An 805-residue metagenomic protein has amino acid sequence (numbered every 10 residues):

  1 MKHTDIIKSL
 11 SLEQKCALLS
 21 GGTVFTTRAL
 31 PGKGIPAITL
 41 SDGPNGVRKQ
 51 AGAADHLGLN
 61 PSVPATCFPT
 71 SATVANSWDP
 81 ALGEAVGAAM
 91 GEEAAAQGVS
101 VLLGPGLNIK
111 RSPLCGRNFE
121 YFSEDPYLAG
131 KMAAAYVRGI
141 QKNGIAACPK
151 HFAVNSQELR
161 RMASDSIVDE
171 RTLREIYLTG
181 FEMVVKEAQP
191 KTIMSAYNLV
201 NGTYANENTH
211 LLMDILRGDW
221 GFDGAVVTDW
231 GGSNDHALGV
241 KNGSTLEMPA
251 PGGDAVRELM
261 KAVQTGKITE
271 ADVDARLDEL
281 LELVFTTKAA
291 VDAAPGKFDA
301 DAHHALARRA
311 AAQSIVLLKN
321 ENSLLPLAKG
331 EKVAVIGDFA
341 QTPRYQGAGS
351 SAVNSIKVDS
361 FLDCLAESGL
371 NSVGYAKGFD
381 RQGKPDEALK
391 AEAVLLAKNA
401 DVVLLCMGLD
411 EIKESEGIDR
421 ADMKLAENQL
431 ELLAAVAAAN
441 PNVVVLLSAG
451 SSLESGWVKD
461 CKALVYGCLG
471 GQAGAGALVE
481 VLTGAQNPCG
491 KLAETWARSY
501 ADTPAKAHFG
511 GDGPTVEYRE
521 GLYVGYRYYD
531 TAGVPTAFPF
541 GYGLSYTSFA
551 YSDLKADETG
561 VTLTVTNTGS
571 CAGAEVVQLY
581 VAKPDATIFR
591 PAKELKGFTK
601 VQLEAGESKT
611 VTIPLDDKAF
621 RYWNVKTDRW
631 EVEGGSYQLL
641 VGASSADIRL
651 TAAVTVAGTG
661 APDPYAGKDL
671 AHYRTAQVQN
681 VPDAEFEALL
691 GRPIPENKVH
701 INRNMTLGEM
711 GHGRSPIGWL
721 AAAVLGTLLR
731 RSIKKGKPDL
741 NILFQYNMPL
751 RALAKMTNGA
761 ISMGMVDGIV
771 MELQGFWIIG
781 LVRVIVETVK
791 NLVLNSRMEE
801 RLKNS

Functional and structural regions predicted by a protein language model:
M1-K618, Y622, S636-L640, S645 (+4 more regions): Glycoside hydrolase catalytic-domain context in secreted enzymes
D617-P664: Terminal connector regions
A652-L720, V724: Charged, amphipathic alpha-helical linkers/stalks
A661, G711, S715-V789: Long, acidic serine/threonine- and proline-rich intrinsically disordered regions
